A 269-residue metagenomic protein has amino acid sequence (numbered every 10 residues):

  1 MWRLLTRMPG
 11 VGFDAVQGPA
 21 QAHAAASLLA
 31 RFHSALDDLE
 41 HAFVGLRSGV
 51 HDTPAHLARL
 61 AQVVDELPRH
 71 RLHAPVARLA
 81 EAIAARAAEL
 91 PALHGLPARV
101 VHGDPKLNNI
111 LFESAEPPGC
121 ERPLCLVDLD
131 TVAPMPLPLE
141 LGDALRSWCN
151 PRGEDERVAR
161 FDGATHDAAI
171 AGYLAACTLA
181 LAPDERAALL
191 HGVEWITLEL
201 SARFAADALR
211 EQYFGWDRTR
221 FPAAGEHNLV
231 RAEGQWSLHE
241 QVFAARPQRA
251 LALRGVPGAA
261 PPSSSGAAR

Functional and structural regions predicted by a protein language model:
M1-L5: A conserved loop-to-beta-strand element in the N-lobe of protein kinase catalytic cores that borders the ATP-binding
M8-H23, D38-G103, L107, L111-R122 (+5 more regions): ATP-dependent phospho-/nucleotidyl transfer catalytic cores
H33: Helix-to-catalytic-loop junction in kinase catalytic cores
V127-V132: Activation of the activation-loop gatekeeper triad in protein kinase-fold domains
P138-L179, W195-F214: Active-site activation/catalytic loop segments of kinase-like enzymes and analogous catalytic loops in related
L181-V193: All-alpha amphipathic helical-bundle segments outside canonical DNA-binding/catalytic cores that form hydrophobic
E199-R269: ATP/Mg2+ or Mg2+-diphosphate-binding catalytic cores that bind nucleotide phosphates or diphosphates via glycine-rich
